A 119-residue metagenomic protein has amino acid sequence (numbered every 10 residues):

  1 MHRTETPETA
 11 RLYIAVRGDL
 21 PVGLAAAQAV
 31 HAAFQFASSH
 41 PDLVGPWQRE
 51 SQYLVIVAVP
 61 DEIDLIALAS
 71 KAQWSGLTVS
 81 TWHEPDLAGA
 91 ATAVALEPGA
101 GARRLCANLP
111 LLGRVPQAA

Functional and structural regions predicted by a protein language model:
H2-S39: Glycine- and Gly-Pro-enriched alpha-helical subdomains that act as flexible, kink-prone "lid/hinge" or packing modules
E5, A27, P46-E50, P85-L87: Residue-level signal for the start and early helices of compact helical domains
R11-V16, E50-P60, A67, Q73-A119: Short basic, glycine-rich beta-strand/loop surfaces that mediate nucleic-acid
P21-V22, H40-G45, V79, E84 (+1 more regions): Short, structured coil/loop segments at alpha-helix boundaries
V22, A32, L43, L65 (+2 more regions): A generic structural micro-environment signature that highlights single residues at secondary-structure boundaries
A25, A29-A32, D61-L68, A90: Amphipathic alpha-helical interface surfaces
Q35-I63: Compact, glycine-rich, soluble single-domain proteins
